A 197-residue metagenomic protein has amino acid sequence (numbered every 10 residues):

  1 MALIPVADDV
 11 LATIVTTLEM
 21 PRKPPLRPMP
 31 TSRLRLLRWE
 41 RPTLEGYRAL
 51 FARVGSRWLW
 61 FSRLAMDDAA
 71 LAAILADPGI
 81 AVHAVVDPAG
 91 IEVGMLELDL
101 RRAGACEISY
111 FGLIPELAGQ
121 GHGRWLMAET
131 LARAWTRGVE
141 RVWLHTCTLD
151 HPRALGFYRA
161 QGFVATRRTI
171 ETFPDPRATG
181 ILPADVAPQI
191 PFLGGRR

Functional and structural regions predicted by a protein language model:
M1-E40: Acyl-donor-binding surface of acyltransferase catalytic domains
A7-T13, T172-R197: Acidic/histidine-enriched, glycine/proline-rich intrinsically disordered or flexible terminal extensions
P30-S62, A184, R197: Short amphipathic alpha-helix that is part of the acyltransferase structural core
S62-A69, L75-P115: A conserved beta-strand-loop-helix scaffold within acyl/acetyltransferase catalytic domains
I114-A128, R137, L149-R153, A160: Conserved glycine-rich acetyl-CoA-binding loop
A134-T146: Conserved GNAT acetyl-CoA-binding A-motif
W135, F157-R168: Conserved acetyl-CoA-binding loop of GNAT-fold acetyltransferases
L144-A154, E171-I181: Conserved beta-strand-loop-alpha-helix junction that forms the acyl-donor binding cleft
